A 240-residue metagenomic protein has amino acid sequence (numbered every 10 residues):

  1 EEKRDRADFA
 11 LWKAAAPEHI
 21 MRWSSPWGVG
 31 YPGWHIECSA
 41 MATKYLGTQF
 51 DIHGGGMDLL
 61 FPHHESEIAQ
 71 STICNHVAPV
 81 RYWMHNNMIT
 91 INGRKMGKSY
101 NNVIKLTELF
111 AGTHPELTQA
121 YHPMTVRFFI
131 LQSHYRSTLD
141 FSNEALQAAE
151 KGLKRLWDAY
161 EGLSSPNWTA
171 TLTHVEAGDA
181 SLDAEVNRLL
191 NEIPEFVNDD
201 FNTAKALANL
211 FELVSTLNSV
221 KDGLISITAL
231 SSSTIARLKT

Functional and structural regions predicted by a protein language model:
E1-S164: Alpha-helical recognition segments enriched in aromatics with Gly/Pro capping that present substrate-recognition
V103-T240: Structural preference for alpha-helix termini/caps and helix-kink/transition segments
